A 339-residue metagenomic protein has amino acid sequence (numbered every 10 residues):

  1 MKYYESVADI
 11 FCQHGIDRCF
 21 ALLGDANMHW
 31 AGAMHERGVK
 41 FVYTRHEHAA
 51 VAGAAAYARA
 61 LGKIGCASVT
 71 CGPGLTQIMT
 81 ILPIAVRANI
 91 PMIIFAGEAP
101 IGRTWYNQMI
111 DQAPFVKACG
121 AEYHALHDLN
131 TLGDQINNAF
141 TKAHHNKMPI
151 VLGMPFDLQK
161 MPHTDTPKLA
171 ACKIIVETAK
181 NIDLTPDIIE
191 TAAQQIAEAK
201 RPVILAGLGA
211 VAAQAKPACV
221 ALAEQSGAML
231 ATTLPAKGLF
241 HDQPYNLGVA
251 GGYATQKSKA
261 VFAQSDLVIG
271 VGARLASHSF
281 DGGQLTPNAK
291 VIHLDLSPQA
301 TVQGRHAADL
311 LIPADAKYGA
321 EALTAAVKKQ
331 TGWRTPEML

Functional and structural regions predicted by a protein language model:
K2-Y3, N130, G153-M154, T166 (+2 more regions): Phosphate/pyrophosphate-binding active-site segments
D17-A55, A60, S68, L184-T185 (+1 more regions): Anionic-ligand anchoring segments at beta-strand to alpha-helix junctions in alpha/beta enzyme folds, i.e., glycine
A21-L23, I94-A96, G153, A228-L234 (+1 more regions): Short internal beta-strands
N27-H29, A49-G53, P73-L82, V86 (+3 more regions): Short glycine/serine/threonine-rich phosphate/pyrophosphate-binding segments that cradle anionic phosphate groups
V39, I90, G227-A228, T286-K290 (+1 more regions): A short helix->loop->beta-strand "cap" motif at the edges of active sites that frequently abuts
Q108-N146, Q264, D309, G319 (+1 more regions): Conserved thiamine diphosphate
N138, K142-E198: Conformationally flexible catalytic loops at phosphate/diphosphate-handling active centers
G251-V302: Phosphate/diphosphate-binding loops
